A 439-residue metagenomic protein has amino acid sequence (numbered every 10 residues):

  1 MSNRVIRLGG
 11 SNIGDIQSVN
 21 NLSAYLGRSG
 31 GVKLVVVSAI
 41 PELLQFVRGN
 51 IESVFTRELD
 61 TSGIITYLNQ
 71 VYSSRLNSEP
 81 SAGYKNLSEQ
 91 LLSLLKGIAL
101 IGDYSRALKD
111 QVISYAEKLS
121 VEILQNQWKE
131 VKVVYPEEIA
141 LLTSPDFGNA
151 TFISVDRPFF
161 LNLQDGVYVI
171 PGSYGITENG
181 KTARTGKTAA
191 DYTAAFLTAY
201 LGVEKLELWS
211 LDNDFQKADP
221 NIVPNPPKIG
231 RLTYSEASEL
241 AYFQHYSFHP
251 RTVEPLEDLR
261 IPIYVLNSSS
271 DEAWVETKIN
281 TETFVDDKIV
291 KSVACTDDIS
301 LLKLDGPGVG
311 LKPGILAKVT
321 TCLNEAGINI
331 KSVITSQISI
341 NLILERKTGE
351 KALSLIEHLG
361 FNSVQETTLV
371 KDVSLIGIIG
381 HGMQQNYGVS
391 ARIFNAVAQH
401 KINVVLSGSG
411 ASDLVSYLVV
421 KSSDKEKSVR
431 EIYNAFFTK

Functional and structural regions predicted by a protein language model:
M1-S247, V253, E345, K421: Nucleotide/pyrophosphate-binding catalytic subdomain
N3-R4, V32-V35, V131-K132, G166-V169 (+12 more regions): Structural motif
V37-F55, Q216, V265-F284, Q337: Terminal amphipathic helices with adjacent charged low-complexity linkers/tails
D156-F160, P250, K288-K291, S363: Intrinsically disordered, low-complexity boundary segments flanking structured domains
H249, R260-N267: Acidic/polar loop patches that form or flank catalytic/metal-binding clefts of enzymes that bind anionic ligands
E272-K439: A conserved regulatory-domain signal marking ACT and ACT-like small-molecule sensing domains and adjacent regulatory
